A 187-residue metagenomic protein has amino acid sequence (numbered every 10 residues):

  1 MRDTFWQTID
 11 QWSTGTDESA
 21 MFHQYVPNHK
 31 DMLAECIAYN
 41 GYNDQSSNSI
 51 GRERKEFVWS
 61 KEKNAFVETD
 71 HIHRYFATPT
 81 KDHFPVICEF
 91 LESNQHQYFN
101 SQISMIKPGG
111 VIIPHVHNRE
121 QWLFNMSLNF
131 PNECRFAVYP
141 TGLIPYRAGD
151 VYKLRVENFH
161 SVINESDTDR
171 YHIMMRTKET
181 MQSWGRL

Functional and structural regions predicted by a protein language model:
M1-S93: Non-heme Fe(II)/2-oxoglutarate
I87-P108: A short glycine-rich, His/Asp/Glu-containing loop-to-beta-strand
M105-K107, H117-E133, R176: Short, conserved beta-strand element in jelly-roll/cupin
K107-G110, G149: Tight coil/turn sites that cap or link beta-strands
W122-L128, V151-K153, D167-G185: A short hydrophobic beta-strand segment most commonly corresponding to one strand of the jelly-roll/cupin
L128-A148: A short beta-strand-loop-beta hairpin characteristic of the jelly-roll/cupin
I144-H160: Conserved metal-binding segment of the jelly-roll/cupin
H160-S166: Asparagine-centered strand-capping/turn motif at beta-strand->loop junctions
